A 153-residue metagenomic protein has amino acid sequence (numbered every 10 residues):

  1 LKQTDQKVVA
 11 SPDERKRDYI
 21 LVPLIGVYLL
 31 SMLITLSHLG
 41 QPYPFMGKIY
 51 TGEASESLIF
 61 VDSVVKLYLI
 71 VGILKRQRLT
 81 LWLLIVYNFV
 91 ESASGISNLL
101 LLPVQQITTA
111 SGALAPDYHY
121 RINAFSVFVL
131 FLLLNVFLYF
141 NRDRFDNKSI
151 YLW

Functional and structural regions predicted by a protein language model:
L1-W153: Topology signature of small-to-medium multi-pass alpha-helical membrane proteins
